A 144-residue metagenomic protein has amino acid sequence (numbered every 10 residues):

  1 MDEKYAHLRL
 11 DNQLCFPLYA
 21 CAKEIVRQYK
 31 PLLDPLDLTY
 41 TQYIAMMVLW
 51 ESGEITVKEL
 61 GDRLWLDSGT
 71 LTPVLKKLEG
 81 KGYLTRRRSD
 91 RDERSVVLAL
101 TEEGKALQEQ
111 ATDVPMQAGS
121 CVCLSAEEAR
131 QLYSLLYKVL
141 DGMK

Functional and structural regions predicted by a protein language model:
M1-L36, R130, K138: N-terminal leader segment of winged-helix/HTH proteins
F16, K23, R27-D67: N-terminal helix-turn-helix DNA-binding core of bacterial DNA-binding proteins
C21, I25-Q28, L64, L107-C123 (+2 more regions): Alpha-helical linker/hinge and terminal dimerization helices associated with HTH transcriptional regulators
T39, T70-T72, T101: Ser/Thr-centric signal marking residues that sit in or immediately flank functional binding/regulatory motifs
V57-K58, G69, K76, V96: Residues within helix-turn-helix
K76-S134: Charged, amphipathic alpha-helical coiled-coil/dimerization segments
